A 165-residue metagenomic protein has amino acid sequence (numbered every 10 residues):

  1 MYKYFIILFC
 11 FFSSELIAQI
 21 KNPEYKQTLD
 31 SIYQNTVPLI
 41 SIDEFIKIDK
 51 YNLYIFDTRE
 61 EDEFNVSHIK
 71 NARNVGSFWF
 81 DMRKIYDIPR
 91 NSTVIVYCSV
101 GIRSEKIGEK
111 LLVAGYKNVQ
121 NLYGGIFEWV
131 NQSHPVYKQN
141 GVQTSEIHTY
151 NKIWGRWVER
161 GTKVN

Functional and structural regions predicted by a protein language model:
M1-E24: Bacterial Sec-dependent N-terminal signal peptides
L16-L39, Y51, N65-S92, E105-N165: Rhodanese-like catalytic fold shared by cysteine-dependent sulfurtransferases and DSP/PTP-type phosphatases
E44-Y51: A short acidic-Thr-Gly-centered motif at the start of a beta-strand
Y54-R59, A72: Short hydrophobic beta-strand that contains or immediately precedes a catalytic carboxylate
Y97: Short, surface-exposed ligand- or partner-binding patches at beta-edge/loop junctions that are enriched in aromatics
G101-I102: Residue-level detector of alpha-helix initiation sites
